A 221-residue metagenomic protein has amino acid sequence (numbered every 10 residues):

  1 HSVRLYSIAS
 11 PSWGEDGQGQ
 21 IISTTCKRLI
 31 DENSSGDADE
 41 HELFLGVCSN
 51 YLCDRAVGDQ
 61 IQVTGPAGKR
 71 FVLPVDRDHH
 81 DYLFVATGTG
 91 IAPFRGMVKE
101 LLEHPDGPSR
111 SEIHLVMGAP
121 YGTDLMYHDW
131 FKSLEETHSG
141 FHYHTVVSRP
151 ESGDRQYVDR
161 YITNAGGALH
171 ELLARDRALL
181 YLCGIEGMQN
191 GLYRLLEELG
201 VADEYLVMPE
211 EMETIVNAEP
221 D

Functional and structural regions predicted by a protein language model:
H1, I61-V63: Generic structural signal for buried aliphatic residues
H1-R55: Ferredoxin-reductase
H1-S7, G68-D76: Short, Lys/Arg- and Gly-enriched loop/turn segments at beta-strand edges
I8, P93-D106: Histidine-anchored nucleotide/phosphate-binding helix
Q62, L102-E103, S109-D221: Reductase modules of NAD(P)H-dependent flavoproteins
G65-R70, D221: Short, charged beta-turn/beta-strand-edge "cap" motif at the junction between a beta-strand and an adjacent loop
A86-P93: Ser/Thr-glycine-rich phosphate-binding loops at phosphate-binding pockets of nucleotides, nucleotide cofactors
